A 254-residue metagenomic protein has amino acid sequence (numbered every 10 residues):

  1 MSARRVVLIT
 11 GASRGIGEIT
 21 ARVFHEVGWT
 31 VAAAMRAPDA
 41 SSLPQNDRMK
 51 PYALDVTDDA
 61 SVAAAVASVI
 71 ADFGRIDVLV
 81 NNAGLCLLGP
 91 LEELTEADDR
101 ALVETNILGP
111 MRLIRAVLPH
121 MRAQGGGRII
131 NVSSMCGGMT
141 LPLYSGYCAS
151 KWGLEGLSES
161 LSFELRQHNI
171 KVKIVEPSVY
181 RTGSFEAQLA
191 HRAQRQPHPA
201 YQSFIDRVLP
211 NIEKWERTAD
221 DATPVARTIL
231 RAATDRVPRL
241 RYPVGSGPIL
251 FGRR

Functional and structural regions predicted by a protein language model:
S13-R14: Conserved glycine-rich cofactor-binding loop
L54-A64, E96: The beta1-alpha1 cofactor-binding region of Rossmann-like NAD(H)/NADP(H)-dependent oxidoreductases
S68-L79, L87: A glycine-rich helix->loop->beta "capping" turn within Rossmann-like NAD(P)(H)-dependent oxidoreductase domains
P90-L91, D98-R100: Substrate-binding pocket helix/loop in short-chain dehydrogenase/reductase
I114, S150: Active-site helix of classical SDR
S134: Residue(s) in the substrate-gating loop at a strand-loop-helix junction that position the organic substrate next
R166-E216: C-terminal beta-strand-loop-alpha-helix "lid" module of Rossmann-like NAD(P)-dependent dehydrogenases
